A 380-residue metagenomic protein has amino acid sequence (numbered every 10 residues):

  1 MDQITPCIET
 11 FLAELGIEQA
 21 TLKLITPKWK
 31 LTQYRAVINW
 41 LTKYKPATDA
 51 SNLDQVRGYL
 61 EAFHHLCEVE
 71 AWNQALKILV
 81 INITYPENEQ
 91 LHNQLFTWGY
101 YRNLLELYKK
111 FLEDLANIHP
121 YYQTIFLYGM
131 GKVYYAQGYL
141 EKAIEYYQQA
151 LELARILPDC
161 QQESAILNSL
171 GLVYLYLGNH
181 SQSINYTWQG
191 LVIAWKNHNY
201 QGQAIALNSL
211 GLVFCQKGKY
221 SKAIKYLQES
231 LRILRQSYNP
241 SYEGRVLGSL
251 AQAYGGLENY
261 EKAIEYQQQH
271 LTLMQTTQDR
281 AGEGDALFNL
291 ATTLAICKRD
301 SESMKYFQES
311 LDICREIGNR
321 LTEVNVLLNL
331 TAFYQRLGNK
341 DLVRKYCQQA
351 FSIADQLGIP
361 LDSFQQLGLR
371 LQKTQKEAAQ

Functional and structural regions predicted by a protein language model:
D2-Y242, S249: Leucine-rich, hydrophobic repeat-scaffold detector
R57, I125, A165, I205 (+6 more regions): Residue register of alpha-helical TPR repeats
F63, L151, L170, L191 (+13 more regions): Heptad-repeat amphipathic alpha-helical coiled-coil interaction surface used for oligomerization/assembly
C67-W72, V80-T84, Q335-I359: TPR/TPR-like (Sel1-like) alpha-helical repeat modules
Q90-H92, Q162-S164, L170, I205 (+8 more regions): Intrinsic-disorder-linked linear interaction elements in eukaryotic regulatory proteins
Y101-D114, T331-N339, R370-Q380: Alpha-helical linker/edge segments of TPR/alpha-solenoid repeat scaffolds and analogous pre-/post-domain helices
Y220-V326: Eukaryotic tandem repeat interaction scaffolds
A354-Q380: Terminal, low-structured helical/coil segments at or just beyond the last alpha-helical repeat
